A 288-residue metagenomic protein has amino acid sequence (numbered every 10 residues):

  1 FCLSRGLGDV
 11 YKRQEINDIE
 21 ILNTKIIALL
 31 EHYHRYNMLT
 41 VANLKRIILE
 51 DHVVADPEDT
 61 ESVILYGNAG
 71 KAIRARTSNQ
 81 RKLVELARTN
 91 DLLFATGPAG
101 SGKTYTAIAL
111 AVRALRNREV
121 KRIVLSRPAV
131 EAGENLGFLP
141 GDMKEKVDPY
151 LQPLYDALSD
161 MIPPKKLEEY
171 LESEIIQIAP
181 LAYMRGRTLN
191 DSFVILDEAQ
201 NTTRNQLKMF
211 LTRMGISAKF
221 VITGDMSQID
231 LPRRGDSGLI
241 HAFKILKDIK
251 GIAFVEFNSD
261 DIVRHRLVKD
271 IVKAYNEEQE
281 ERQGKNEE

Functional and structural regions predicted by a protein language model:
F1-L7, Y11: Single conserved hydrophobic/aromatic residue that forms the stacking wall/gate of nucleotide- or nucleobase-binding
D9-T60: Interdomain "pre-motor" coupling segment immediately N-terminal to P-loop NTPase/helicase cores
Y66-S101, Y105-L196, Q200-E288: Conserved helicase motor core of SF1/SF2 NTP-dependent helicases
